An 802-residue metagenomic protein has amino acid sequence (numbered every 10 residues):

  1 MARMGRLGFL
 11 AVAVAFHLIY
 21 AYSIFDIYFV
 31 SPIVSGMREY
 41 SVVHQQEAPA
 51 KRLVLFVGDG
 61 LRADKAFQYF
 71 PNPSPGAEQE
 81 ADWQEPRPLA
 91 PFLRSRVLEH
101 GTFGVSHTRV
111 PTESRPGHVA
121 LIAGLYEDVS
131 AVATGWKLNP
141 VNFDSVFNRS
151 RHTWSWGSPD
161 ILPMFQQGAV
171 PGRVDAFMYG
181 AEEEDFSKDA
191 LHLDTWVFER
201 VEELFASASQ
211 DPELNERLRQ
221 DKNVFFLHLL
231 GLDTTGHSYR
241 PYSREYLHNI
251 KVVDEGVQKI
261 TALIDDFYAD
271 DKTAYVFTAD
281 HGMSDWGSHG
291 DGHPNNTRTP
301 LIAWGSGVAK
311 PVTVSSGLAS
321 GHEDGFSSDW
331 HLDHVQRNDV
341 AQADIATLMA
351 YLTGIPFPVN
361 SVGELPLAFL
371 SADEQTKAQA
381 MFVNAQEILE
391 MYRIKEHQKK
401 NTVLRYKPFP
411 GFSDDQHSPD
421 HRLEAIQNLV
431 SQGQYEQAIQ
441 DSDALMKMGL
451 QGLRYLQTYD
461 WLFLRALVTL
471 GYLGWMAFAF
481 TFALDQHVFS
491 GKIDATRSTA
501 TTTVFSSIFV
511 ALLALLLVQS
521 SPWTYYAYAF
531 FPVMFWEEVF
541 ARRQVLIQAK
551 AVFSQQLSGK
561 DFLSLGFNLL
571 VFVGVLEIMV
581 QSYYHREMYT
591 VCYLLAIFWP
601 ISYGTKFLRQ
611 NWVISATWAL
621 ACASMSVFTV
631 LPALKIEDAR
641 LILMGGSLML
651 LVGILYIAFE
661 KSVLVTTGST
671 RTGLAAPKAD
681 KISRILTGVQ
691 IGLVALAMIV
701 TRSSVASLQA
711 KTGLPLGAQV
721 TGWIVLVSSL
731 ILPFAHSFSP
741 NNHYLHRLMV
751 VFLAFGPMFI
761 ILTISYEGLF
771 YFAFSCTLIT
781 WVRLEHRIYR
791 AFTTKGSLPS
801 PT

Functional and structural regions predicted by a protein language model:
R3, A11-Y28, Y459-T802: Alpha-helical transmembrane segments of integral membrane proteins
R6-F9, E39, Q45-A48, L191-R219 (+2 more regions): A long, amphipathic alpha-helix that forms part of the scaffold/cap immediately adjacent to metal-dependent active
L10-I24, Y28-V30, A50-K51, A63-K222 (+3 more regions): Active-site-proximal alpha/beta segments of enzymes that process anionic O-linked groups
F29-H44: Alpha-helical transmembrane signal-anchor/signal-peptide segments
V43-V57, E80-W83, R87, A639-G645 (+1 more regions): Intrinsically disordered, low-complexity juxtamembrane tails/stalks of eukaryotic membrane proteins
L55-V57, V224-H228, V276, I302: Structural motif
V129, L365-T458, L470: Phosphate/adenylate-binding glycine loop and adjacent helical scaffold
F277-D324, W330, H334: Histidine-centered active-site microenvironments of extracellular/periplasmic hydrolases and transferases
